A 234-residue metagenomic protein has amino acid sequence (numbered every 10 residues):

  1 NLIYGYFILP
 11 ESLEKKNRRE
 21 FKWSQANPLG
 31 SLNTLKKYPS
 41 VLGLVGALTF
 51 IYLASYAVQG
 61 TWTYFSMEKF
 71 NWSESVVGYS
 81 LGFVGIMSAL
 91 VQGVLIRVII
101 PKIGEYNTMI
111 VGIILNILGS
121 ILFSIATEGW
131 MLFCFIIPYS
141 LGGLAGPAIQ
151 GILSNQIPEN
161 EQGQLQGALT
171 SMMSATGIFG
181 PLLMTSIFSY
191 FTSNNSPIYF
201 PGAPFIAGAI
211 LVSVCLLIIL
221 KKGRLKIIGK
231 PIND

Functional and structural regions predicted by a protein language model:
L2-I8, I206-D234: Multi-pass alpha-helical transporter architecture, strongest for 12-TM Major Facilitator/SLC carriers used
P10-G46, K69, K230-D234: Juxtamembrane intracellular "pre-TM" segments in multi-pass secondary transporters
K37-T61, I137: Pair of pore-lining "gating" transmembrane helices in MFS-fold secondary transporters
G60-V77: Short amphipathic helix-loop junctions that connect adjacent transmembrane helices in Major Facilitator Superfamily/SLC
V91-E105: Helix-to-loop junctions at the C-terminal end of transmembrane segments in multipass secondary transporters
N107-L122: Structural signature of the two symmetry-related core transmembrane helices
L122-I136, A145: Helix-loop junctions at membrane interfaces in 12-TM secondary transporters
S186-V212: A membrane-interface helix-boundary motif in multi-pass transporters
